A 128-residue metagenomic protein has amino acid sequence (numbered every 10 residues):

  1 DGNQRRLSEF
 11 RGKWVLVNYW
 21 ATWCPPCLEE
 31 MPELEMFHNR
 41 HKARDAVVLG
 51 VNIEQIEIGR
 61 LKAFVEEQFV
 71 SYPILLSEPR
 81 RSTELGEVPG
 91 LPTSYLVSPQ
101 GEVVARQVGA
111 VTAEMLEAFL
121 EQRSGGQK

Functional and structural regions predicted by a protein language model:
D1-Q4, E9, E35, E114-E117 (+1 more regions): Proteins that catalyze or organize thiol-disulfide redox chemistry and the adjacent proteostasis machinery handling
D1-V15, H38-H41, L85: A short beta-strand-turn-helix
F10, Y19-W20, F64, Y72: Conserved hydrophobic/aromatic "anchor" residues that stabilize well-ordered secondary structure elements
K13-V15, Y19-W23, G90: Short pre-active-site segment immediately N-terminal to redox-active cysteine/selenocysteine motifs in thiol-based
L28-Q68, S77-E84: Structural microenvironment flanking redox-active thiols in thiol-disulfide oxidoreductases
A63-S71, L76-E121: Thiol/disulfide oxidoreductase modules built on the thioredoxin-like
